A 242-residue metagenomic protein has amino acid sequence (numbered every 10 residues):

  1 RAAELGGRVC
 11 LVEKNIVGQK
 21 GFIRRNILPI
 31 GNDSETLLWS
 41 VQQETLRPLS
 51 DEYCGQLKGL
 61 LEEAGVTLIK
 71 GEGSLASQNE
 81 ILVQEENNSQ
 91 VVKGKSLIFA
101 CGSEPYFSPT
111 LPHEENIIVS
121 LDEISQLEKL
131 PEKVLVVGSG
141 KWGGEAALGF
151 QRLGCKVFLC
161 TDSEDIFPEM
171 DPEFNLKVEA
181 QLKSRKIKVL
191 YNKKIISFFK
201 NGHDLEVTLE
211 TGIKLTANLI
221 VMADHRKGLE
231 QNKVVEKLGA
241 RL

Functional and structural regions predicted by a protein language model:
R1-I27, Y53-V137, N192-K194, E206-L242: FAD-binding core/adjacent interface of flavoenzyme oxidoreductases
R8-C10, L37, G154: Phosphate-handling active-site elements
Q19-K20, P48-C54, S125, P131-L135 (+1 more regions): Rossmann-like dinucleotide-binding cores of NAD(P)H-dependent redox enzymes
R24-P48: Glycine-rich active-site loop/strand segments that organize a redox cofactor
R25-G31, F174-V178, T211: Short, hinge-like loop/turn segments at secondary-structure boundaries
N32, P112-H113, W142-A146: Short acidic/polar alpha-helix capping motifs at helix-coil junctions
